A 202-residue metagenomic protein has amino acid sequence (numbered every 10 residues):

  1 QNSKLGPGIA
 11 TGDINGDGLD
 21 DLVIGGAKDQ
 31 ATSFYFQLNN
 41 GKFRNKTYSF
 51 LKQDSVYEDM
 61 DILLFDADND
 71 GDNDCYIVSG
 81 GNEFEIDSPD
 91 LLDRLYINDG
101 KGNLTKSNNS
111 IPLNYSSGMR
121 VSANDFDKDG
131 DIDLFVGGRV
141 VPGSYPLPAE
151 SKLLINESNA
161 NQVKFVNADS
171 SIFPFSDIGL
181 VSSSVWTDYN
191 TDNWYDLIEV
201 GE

Functional and structural regions predicted by a protein language model:
Q1-A27: Beta-strand-rich domains and repeat architectures in extracellular enzymes and scaffolds, especially beta-propellers
Q1-K4, F36-Y57, R94-S116, L154-G179: Blade-edge motifs of beta-propeller repeat domains
G6-G16, F36, E58-N69, I97 (+5 more regions): Beta-propeller blade termini
G16-G26, N69-V78, K128-G137, T191-V200: Acidic/hydrophobic-patterned starts of short beta strands in beta-sheet-rich repeat architectures
G18, L154-E157, S171-E202: Beta-propeller domains
V23-F43: Beta-propeller domains
A27-Q30, E85-L91, S144-A149, E202: Short, solvent-exposed loop/turn segments at conserved positions within beta-propeller repeat blades
